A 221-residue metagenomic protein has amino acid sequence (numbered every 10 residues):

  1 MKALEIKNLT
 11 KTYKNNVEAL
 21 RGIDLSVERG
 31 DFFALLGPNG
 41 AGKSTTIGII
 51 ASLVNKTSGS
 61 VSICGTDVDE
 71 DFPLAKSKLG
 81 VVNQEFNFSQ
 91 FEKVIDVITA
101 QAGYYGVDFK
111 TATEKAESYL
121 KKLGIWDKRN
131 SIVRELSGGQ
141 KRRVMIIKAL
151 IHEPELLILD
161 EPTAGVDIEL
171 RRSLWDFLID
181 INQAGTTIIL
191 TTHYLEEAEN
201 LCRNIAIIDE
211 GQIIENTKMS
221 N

Functional and structural regions predicted by a protein language model:
G59-E70, L74-A75: Conserved ABC transporter NBD signature motif
T99, G103, K110-K128: Conserved ABC ATPase "signature" region
I132-L136: Conserved ABC ATPase signature
I151-E155: A short, proline-enriched helix->beta-strand linker immediately N-terminal to the Walker B motif in ABC-type P-loop
L157-D160: Catalytic Walker B motif of ABC-type/P-loop ATPase nucleotide-binding domains
N216-T217: ABC ATPase "signature
